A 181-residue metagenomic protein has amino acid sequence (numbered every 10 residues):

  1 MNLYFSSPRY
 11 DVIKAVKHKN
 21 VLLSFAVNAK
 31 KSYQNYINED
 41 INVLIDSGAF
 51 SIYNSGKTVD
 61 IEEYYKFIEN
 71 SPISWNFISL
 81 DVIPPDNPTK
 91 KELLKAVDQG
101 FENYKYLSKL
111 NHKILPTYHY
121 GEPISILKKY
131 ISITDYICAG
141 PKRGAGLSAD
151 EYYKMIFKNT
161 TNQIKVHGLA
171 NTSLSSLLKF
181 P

Functional and structural regions predicted by a protein language model:
M1-K105: Non-catalytic, usually N-terminal nucleic-acid engagement modules in DNA/RNA processing proteins
K17-V21, E39-I41, I73-S74, L110 (+3 more regions): Glycine-enriched alpha-helix->loop->beta-strand junction motifs that scaffold or abut catalytic
Y33-Y36, Y53-G56, I126, A145-K154 (+1 more regions): Short, charged, surface-exposed secondary-structure boundary motifs
D46, P116, F180: Conserved, mostly hydrophobic/aromatic
K57-K66, I124-I133, N171-P181: Catalytic cores of alpha/beta
D81-L94, K113-S173: Glycine/Thr-rich beta-alpha phosphate-binding loop at enzyme active sites
Y104-S108, F157-K158: Glycine/serine-rich phosphate-binding loop and adjoining beta1-alpha1 elements at the start of nucleotide-handling
